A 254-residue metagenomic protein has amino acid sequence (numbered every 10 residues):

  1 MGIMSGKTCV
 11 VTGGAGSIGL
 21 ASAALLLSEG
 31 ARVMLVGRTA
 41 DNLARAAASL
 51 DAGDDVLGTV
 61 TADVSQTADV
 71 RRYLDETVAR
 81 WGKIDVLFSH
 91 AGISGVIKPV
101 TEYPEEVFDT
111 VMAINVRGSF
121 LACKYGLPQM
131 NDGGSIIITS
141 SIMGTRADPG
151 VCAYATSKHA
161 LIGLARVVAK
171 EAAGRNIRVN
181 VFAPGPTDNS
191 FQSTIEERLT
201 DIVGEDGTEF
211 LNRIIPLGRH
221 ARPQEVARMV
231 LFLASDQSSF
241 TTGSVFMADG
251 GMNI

Functional and structural regions predicted by a protein language model:
T8, A15-S17: Conserved glycine-rich cofactor-binding loop
K98-V100, P104-D109, L211: Substrate-binding pocket helix/loop in short-chain dehydrogenase/reductase
F120, Q129, R219-A248, N253: C-terminal substrate-recognition "lid" of short-chain dehydrogenase/reductases
C123, S157, A165: Active-site helix of classical SDR
P128, K170-G174, S239: Alpha-helical segment proximal to the catalytic Tyr-Lys
S141: Residue(s) in the substrate-gating loop at a strand-loop-helix junction that position the organic substrate next
G174, P186-I214: A glycine/serine/threonine-rich, flexible loop-to-helix segment that serves as the NAD(P) cofactor-binding "lid"
